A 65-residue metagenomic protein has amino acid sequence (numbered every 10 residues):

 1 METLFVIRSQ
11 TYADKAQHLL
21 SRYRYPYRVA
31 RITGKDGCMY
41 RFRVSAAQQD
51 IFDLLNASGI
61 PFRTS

Functional and structural regions predicted by a protein language model:
M1-S65: Acidic/polar low-complexity segments and flexible, solvent-exposed patches
